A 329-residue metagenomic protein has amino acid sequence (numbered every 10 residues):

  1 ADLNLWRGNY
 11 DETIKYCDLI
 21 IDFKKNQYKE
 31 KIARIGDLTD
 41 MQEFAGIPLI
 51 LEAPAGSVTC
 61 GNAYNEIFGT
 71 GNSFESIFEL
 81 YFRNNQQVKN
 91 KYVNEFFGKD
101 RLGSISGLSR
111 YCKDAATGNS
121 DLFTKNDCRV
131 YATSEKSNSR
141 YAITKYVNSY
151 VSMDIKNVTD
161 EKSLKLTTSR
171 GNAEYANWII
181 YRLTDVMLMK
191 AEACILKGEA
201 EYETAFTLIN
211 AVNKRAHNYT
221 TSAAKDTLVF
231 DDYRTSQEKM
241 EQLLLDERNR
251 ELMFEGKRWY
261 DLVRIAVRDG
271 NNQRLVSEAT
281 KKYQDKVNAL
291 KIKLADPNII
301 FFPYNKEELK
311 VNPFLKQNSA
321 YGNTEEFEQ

Functional and structural regions predicted by a protein language model:
A1-I21, F78, D127, N177-R215 (+2 more regions): Extended, hydrophobic/aromatic-rich amphipathic alpha-helical segments that build helical scaffolds
L5, F23-K31, R215-A223, R250-M253 (+1 more regions): Secretory-pathway/luminal and periplasmic proteins that interact with or process carbohydrate-rich
K15-Y16, V88-V93, A223-A224, E255-G256: Short, solvent-exposed loop/turn and secondary-structure capping segments
D18-D22, N26-L196, I265-Q329: Elongated scaffold/linker segments in the mid-to-C-terminal portions of large proteins
Y28, G198-E199, T220, T227 (+2 more regions): Residue-level detector of alpha-helical recognition elements and their boundaries
L51, A55, F206-N210, A223-F230: Short non-catalytic regulatory patches outside canonical folded cores
L228-Q242: Short, mixed-charge amphipathic alpha-helical segments
